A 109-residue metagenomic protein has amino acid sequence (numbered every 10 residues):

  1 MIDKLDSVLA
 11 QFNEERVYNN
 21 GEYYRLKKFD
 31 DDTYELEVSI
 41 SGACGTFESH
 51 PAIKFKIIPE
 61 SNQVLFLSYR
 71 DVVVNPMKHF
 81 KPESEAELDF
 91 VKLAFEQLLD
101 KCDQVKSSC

Functional and structural regions predicted by a protein language model:
M1-G42: Negatively charged, low-complexity tracts enriched in Asp/Glu with abundant Ser/Thr
N19-E22, F47-I53: Short, surface-exposed coil-to-beta transition loops
L26-D31, K56-Q63: A short, structured loop/turn motif at beta-sheet edges
E35-L36, V64-S68: Short hydrophobic/aromatic-rich beta-strand segments that constitute the beta-sheet cores of beta-sandwich/beta-barrel
L36-V38, P51-F55: A short beta-strand signature
S41, F66-K78: Short, solvent-exposed aromatic-acidic interface loops
N75-C109: Compositionally biased, intrinsically disordered linkers/stalks adjacent to structured regions
